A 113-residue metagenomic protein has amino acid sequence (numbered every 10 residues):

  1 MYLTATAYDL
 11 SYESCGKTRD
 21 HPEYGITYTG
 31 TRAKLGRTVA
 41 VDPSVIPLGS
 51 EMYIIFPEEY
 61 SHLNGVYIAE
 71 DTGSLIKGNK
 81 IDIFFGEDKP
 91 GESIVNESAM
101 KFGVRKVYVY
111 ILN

Functional and structural regions predicted by a protein language model:
M1-N113: Solvent-exposed, well-ordered loop and adjacent helix/strand elements within mature globular domains that form
